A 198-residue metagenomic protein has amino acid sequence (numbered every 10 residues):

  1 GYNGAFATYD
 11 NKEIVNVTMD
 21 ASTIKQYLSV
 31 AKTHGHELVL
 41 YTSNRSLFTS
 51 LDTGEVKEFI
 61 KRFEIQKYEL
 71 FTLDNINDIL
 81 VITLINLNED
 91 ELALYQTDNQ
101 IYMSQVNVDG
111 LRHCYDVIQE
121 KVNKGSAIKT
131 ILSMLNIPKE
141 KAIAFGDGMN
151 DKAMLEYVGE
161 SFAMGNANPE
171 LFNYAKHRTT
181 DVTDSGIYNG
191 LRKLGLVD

Functional and structural regions predicted by a protein language model:
G1-I24: Alpha-helical substrate-recognition element adjacent to the catalytic core
A5-F6, G148-N150, A167, Y188: Gly/Ser/Thr-rich beta-alpha loop segments that engage phosphate groups in nucleotides
A7-N11, L111-Y115, L171: A short acidic, helix-capping loop that chelates divalent metal ions and anchors anionic groups
N16-T18, E55-F59, T179-V182, D198: Short, hinge-like loop/turn segments at secondary-structure boundaries
I24, L92, G125, D184-Y188: A general structural signal for well-ordered alpha-helical segments in protein cores
V30, H34-E37, Y41-F145, M149-M154 (+1 more regions): Conserved acidic, metal-coordinating active-site core of Asp-based, Mg2+-dependent phosphoryl-transfer enzymes
Y157, S161, G165-D198: Asp-based, Mg2+/Mn2+-dependent phosphohydrolase catalytic module
